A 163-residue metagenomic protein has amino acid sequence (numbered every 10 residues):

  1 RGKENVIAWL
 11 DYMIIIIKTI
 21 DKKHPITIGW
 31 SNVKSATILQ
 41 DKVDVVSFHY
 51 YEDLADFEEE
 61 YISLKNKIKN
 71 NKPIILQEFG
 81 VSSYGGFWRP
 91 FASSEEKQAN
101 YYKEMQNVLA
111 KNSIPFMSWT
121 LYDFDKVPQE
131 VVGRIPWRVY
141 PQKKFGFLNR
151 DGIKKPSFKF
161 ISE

Functional and structural regions predicted by a protein language model:
R1-I114, K143-R150: Extracellular glycoside hydrolase catalytic/binding regions
K67, A92, V108-N112, W119-E163: Aromatic-rich peripheral "rim/lid" segments of glycoside hydrolase catalytic domains that contact and position glycan
